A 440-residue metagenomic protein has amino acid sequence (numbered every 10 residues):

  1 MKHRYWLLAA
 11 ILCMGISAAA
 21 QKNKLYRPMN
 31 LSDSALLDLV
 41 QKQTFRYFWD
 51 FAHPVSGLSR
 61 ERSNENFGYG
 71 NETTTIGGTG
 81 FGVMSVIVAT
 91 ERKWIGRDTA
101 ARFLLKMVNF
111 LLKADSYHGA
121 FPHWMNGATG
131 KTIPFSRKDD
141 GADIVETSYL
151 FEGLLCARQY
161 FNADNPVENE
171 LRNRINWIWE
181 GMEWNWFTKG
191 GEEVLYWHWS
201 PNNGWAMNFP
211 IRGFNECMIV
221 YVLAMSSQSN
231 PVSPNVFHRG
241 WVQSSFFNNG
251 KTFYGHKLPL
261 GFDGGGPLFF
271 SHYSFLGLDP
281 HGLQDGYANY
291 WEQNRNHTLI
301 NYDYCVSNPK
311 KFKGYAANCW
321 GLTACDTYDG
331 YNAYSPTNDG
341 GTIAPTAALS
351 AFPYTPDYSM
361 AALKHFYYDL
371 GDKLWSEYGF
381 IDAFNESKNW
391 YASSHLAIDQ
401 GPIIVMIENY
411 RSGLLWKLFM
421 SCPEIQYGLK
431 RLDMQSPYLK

Functional and structural regions predicted by a protein language model:
M1-K24: Bacterial Sec-dependent N-terminal signal peptides
Q21-K440: Ser/Thr/Asn(+Pro)-rich, low-complexity disordered segments
